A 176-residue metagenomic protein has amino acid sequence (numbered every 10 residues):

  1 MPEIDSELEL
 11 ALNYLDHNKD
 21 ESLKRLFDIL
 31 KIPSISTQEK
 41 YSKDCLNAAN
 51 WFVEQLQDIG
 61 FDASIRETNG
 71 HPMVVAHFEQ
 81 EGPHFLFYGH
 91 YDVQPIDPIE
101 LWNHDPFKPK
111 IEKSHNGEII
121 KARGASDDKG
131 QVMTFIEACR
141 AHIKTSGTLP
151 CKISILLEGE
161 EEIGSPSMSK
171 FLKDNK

Functional and structural regions predicted by a protein language model:
P2-I99: N-terminal helical capping/dimerization or prosegment-like subdomains of hydrolases acting on amide or phosphate bonds
H17, D58, K144-T148, K173-D174: Secondary-structure boundary motif
A49, D128-V132, S165: Short alpha-helical patches at coil-to-helix transitions and adjacent helical residues in well-structured domains
V53, M133-R140, S169-L172: Predominant activation on well-ordered alpha-helical scaffold segments within soluble catalytic domains
R66, R123, L156-E158: Structural motif
H84-S154: Active-site metal-coordination/substrate-binding segment of hydrolases, especially metallo-dependent peptidases
G147-K176: Histidine/acidic-residue-rich, glycine-tolerant segments that coordinate divalent metal ions
